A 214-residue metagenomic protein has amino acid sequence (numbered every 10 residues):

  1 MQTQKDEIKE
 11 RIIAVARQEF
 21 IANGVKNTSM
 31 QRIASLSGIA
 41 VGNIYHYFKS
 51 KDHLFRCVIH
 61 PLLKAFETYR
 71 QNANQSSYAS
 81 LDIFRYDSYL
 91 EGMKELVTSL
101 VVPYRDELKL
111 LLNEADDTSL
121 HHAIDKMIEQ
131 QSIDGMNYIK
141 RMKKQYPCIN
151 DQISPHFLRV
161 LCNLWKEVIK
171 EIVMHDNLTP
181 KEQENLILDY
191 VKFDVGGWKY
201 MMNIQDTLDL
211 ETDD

Functional and structural regions predicted by a protein language model:
R11, V15, E19-H53, C57: Helix-turn-helix
R17, L111-M127, E182-W198: C-terminal/domain-terminus segments
M30, H60-E67, N72-A73: Short, basic, alpha-helical segments at the C-terminal edge of helix-turn-helix-like DNA-binding modules
R56-L62, A123: Alpha-helical DNA-contacting segments of helix-turn-helix folds
C57, N72-P103: Hydrophobic alpha-helical connector segments
S76-I83, L110-T118, P147-I149: Short linear capping/connector segments at secondary-structure termini
L96-P103, T118-Q145, H156-N163: Amphipathic alpha-helical packing segments from all-alpha helical-bundle domains
K109-L110, M142-F193, M202-D214: Hydrophobic/aromatic-rich alpha-helical bundle segments in the mid-to-C-terminal region
